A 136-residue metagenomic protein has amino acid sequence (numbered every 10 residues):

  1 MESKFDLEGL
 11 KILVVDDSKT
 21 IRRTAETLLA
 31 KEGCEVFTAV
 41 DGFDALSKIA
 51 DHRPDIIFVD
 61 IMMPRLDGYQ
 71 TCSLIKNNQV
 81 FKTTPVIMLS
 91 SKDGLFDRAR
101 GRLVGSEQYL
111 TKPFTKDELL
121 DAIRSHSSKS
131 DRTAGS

Functional and structural regions predicted by a protein language model:
R23-K31: Charged docking surfaces used in two-component/phosphorelay signaling
G33-V40, K48: Short hydrophobic/Thr-rich beta-strand motif most characteristic of the beta2 strand and flanking loop of CheY-like
H52-F58: Active-site beta3 strand of CheY-like receiver
M63: Receiver (REC) domain active-site loop signature in two-component systems and cognate sites in sensor histidine kinases
F114-I123: C-terminal output helix
